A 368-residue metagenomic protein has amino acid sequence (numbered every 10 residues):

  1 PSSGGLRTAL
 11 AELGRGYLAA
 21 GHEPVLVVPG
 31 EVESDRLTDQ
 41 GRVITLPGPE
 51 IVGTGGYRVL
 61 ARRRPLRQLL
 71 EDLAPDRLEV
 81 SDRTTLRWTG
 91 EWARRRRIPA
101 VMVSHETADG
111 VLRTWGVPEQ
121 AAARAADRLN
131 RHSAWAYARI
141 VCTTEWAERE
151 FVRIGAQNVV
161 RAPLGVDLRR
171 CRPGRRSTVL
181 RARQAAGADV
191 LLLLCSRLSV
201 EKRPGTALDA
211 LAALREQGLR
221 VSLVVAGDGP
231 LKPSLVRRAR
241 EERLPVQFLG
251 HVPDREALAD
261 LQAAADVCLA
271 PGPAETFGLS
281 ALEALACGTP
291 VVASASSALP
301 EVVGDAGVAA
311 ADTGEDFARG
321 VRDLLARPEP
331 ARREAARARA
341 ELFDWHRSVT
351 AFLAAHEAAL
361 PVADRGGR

Functional and structural regions predicted by a protein language model:
V28, I44-P47, A123, D127-R176: Donor nucleotide-sugar binding/catalytic pocket of nucleotide-sugar-dependent glycosyltransferases
T178, P330-E357: A charged, aromatic-enriched C-terminal amphipathic alpha-helix characteristic of glycosyltransferases across folds
L180, A185-A212: Conserved donor-binding/catalytic core segment of Leloir-type glycosyltransferases
P233-V252: Nucleotide-activated donor-binding/catalytic signature segment of Leloir-type glycosyltransferases, i.e., the conserved
H251, A259-A265: Short alpha-helical donor nucleotide-sugar binding micro-motif in glycosyltransferases
P273: Aromatic "clamp/platform" in nucleotide-sugar-dependent glycosyltransferases that forms part of the donor/acceptor
P290-A293: Short hydrophobic beta-strand element within catalytic cores of glycosyltransferases and related nucleotide-activated
D305-E315, D323-E329: Conserved acidic donor-binding segment of nucleotide-sugar-dependent glycosyltransferases
